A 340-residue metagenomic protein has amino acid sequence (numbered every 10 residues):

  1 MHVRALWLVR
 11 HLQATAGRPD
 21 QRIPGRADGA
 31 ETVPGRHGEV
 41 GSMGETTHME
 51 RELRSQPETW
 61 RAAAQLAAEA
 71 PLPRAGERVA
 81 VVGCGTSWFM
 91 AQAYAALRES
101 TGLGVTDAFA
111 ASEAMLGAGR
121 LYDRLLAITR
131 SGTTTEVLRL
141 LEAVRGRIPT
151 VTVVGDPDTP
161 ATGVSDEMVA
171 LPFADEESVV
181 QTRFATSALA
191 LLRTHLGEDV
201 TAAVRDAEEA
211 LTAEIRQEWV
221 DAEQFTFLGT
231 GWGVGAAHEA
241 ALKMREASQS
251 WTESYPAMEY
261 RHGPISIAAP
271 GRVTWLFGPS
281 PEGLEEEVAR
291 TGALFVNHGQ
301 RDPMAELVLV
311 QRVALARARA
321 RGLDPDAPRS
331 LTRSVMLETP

Functional and structural regions predicted by a protein language model:
M1-D20, P24-A30, P73, E77-R205 (+4 more regions): Glycine-rich phosphate-binding loops that contact phosphosugars or nucleotide phosphates
W7-R10, A190-G197, G235, M304-R319: Short, hydrophobic/amphipathic alpha-helical patches that form generic packing surfaces within helical domains
V9-H11, E31, R36-S42: Short, positively charged and aromatic/hydrophobic N-terminal segments
R36-S42, T47, S165, P279-S280 (+1 more regions): Phosphate-moiety recognition in structured ligand-binding domains
E45, R51-E77, E167-W275, E286 (+1 more regions): Active-site phosphate/pyrophosphate-binding segments
A95, A241-L242, E285, L315: Short glycine-/small-residue-rich flexible loop motifs, especially phosphate/cofactor-binding loops
